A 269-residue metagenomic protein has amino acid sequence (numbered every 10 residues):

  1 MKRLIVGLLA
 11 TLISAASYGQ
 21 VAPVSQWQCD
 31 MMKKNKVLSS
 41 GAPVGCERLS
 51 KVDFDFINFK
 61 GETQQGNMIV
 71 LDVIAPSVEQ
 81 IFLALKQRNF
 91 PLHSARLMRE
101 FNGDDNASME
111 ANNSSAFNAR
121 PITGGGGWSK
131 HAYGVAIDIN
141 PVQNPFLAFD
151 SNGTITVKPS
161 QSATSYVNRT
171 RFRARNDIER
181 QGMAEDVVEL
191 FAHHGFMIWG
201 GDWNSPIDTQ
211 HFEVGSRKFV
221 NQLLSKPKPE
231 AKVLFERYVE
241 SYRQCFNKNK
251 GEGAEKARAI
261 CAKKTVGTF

Functional and structural regions predicted by a protein language model:
K2-G7: Sec-dependent signal peptide recognition, specifically the positively charged N-region followed immediately by
S14-A16: N-terminal signal peptide c-region/cleavage motif recognized by signal peptidases
V44-E110: Active-site acidic/histidine clusters and adjacent loop/turn architecture that either coordinate catalytic ions
G45-R48, W128-G134, A192: Extracellular/periplasmic catalytic domains that process cell-envelope and extracellular macromolecules
D53-D55, S94, A116-A119, A136-P141 (+2 more regions): Structural recognition of the beta-strand scaffold that forms the well-ordered cores of secreted hydrolase catalytic
N89-E100, W128, I198-P206: Surface-exposed patches in mature extracellular/periplasmic domains of secreted proteins
S108-F149: Mid-length scaffold segments of soluble, non-membrane domains
I122-G124, P141-F269: Catalytic cores and adjacent binding grooves of peptidoglycan-active enzymes
